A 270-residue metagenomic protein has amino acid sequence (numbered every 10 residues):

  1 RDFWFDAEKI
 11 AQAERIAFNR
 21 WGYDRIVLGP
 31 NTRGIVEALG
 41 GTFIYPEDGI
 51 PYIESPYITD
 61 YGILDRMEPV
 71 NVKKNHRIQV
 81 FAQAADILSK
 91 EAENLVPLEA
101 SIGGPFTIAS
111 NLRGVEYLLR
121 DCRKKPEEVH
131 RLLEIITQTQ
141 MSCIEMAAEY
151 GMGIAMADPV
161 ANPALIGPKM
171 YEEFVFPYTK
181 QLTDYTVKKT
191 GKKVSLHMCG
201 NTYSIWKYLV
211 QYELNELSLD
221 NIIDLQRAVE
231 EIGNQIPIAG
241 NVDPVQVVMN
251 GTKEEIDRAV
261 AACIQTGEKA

Functional and structural regions predicted by a protein language model:
R1, A17, D24, L28 (+2 more regions): Active-site loop segments of alpha/beta catalytic cores
D2-K9: Surface-exposed strand-loop-strand hairpins of Gram-negative outer-membrane beta-barrel proteins
D6, Y57-I63, N75, T252: Intrinsic-disorder/low-complexity, polar/charged segments
E14-F43: Glycine-rich, N-terminal phosphate-binding loop and its surrounding beta-alpha-beta segment
G34-N71, N94-L95: A contiguous, low-structure linker/loop signature
